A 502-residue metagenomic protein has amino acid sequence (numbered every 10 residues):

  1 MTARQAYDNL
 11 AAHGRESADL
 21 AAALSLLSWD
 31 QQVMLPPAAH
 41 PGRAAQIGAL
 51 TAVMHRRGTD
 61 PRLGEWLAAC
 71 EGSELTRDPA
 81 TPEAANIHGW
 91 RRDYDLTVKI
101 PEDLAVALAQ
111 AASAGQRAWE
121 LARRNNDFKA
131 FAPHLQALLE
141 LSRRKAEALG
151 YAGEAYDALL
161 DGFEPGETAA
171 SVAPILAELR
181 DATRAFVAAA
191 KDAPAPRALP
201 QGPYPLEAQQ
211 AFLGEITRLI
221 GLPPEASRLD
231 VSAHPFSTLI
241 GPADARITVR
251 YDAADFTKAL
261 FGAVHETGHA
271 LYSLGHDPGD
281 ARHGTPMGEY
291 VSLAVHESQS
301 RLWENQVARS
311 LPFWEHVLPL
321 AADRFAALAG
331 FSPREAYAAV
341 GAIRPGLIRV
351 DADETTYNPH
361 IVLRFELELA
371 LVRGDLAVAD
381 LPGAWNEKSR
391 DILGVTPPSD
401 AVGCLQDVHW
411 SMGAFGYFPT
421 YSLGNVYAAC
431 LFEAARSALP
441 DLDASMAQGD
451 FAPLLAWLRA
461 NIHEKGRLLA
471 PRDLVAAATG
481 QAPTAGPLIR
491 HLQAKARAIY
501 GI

Functional and structural regions predicted by a protein language model:
M1-P165, Q493-I502: A well-structured
T2-A6, A22-S28, L35-G42, H55-T59 (+2 more regions): C-terminal, non-catalytic "cap/extension" segments appended to globular domains
L10, G150, H265, S300 (+3 more regions): Divalent metal-coordination and catalytic microenvironments
L10, K258-D277, E297-R301: Active-site recognition of the HExxH zinc-binding catalytic motif
G42, L104-A107, H134-A137, I175 (+13 more regions): Secondary-structure capping and boundary motifs in well-ordered enzyme cores
L108-K258: Contiguous, non-catalytic segments that form substrate-binding/exosite surfaces or channel walls
L176, R180, L206-Q210, I216-D230 (+3 more regions): All-alpha helical catalytic cores of prenyl diphosphate-utilizing isoprenoid enzymes
G288-P333: Post-HExxH zinc-binding segment in Zn-dependent metallohydrolases
